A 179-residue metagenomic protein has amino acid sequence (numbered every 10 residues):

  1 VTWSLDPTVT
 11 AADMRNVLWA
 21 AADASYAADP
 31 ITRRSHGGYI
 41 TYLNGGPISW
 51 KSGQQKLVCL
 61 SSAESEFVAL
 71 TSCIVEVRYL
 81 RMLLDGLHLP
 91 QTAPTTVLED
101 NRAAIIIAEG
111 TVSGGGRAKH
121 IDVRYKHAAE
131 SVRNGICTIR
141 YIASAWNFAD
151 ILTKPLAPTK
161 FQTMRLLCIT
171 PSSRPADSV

Functional and structural regions predicted by a protein language model:
V1, A28, L84-G86: Short helix-to-loop capping/linker segments positioned immediately adjacent to catalytic or ligand/cofactor-binding
V1, W50, I121: Short clusters of hydrophobic/aromatic residues that line enzyme substrate/ligand-binding pockets
V1-P7: Amphipathic alpha-helical
W3, A20-A22, L43, T71 (+1 more regions): Hydrophobic side chains in beta-strands
P7, A24, P47, A103-I105 (+1 more regions): Short loop/turn segments at secondary-structure transitions that flank enzyme active sites
A11-V17, G53-V179: RNase H-like nuclease module associated with reverse transcription
A12, V17-A63: RNase H-like nuclease fold core
